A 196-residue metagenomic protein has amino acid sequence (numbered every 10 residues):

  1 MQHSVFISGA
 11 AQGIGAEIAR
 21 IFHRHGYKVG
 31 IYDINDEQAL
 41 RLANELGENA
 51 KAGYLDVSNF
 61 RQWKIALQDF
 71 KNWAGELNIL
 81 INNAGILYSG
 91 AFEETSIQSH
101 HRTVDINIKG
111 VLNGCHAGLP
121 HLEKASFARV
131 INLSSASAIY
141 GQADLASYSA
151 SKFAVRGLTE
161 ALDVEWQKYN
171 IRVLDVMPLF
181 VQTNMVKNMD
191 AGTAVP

Functional and structural regions predicted by a protein language model:
M1-G30: Canonical Rossmann dinucleotide-binding motif of NAD(H)/NADP(H)-dependent dehydrogenases/reductases, specifically
H25-R41: Conserved glycine-rich Rossmann-like NAD(P)H-binding loop of the short-chain dehydrogenase/reductase
D36-E37, G53-I65, I97: The beta1-alpha1 cofactor-binding region of Rossmann-like NAD(H)/NADP(H)-dependent oxidoreductases
A91-F92, S96-H101: Substrate-binding pocket helix/loop in short-chain dehydrogenase/reductase
C115, S151: Active-site helix of classical SDR
S135: Residue(s) in the substrate-gating loop at a strand-loop-helix junction that position the organic substrate next
V164-P196: SDR active-site lid
